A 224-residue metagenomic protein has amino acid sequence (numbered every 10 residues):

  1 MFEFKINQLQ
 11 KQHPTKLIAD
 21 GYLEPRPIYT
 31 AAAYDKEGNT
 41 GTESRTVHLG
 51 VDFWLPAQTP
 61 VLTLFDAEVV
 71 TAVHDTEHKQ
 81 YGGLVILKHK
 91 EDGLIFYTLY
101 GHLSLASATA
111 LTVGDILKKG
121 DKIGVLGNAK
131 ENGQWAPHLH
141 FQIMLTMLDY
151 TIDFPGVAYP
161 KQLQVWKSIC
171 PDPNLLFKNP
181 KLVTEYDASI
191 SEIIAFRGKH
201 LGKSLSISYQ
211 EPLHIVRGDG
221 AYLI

Functional and structural regions predicted by a protein language model:
M1-G82, K119, I169-P180: Surface-exposed, glycine-biased beta-strand/turn segments
H48, H89, H102, H138-H140: Histidine-centered active-site/metal-ligand motif
L55, T71, H102-L105, N128 (+1 more regions): A residue-level detector for short acidic-glycine micro-motifs
T63-S107: Zn2+-dependent peptidoglycan hydrolase active-site motif and core
V70-L84, D121-H138: Flexible, gly/ser-rich surface segments that form the specificity/activation loops bordering the active-site cleft
V85, F141, A221-L223: Generic short beta-strand
T109-D121, N128-E131, P137-K181: Acidic, glycine-rich catalytic/binding loops that coordinate metals and/or anionic ligands
K181-I224: N-terminal glycine-rich, Lys/His-bearing helix-loop that initiates the first secondary-structure elements of many
